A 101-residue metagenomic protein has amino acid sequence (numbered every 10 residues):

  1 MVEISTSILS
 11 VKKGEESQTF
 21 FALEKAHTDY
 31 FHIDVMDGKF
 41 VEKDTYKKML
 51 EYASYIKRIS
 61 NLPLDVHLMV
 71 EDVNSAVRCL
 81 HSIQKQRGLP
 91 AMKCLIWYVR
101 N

Functional and structural regions predicted by a protein language model:
M1-S82: Conserved N-terminal beta1-alpha1 strand-loop-helix module at the mouth
S75-N101: Hydrophobic, well-structured mid-protein blocks that either form specific transmembrane helices
